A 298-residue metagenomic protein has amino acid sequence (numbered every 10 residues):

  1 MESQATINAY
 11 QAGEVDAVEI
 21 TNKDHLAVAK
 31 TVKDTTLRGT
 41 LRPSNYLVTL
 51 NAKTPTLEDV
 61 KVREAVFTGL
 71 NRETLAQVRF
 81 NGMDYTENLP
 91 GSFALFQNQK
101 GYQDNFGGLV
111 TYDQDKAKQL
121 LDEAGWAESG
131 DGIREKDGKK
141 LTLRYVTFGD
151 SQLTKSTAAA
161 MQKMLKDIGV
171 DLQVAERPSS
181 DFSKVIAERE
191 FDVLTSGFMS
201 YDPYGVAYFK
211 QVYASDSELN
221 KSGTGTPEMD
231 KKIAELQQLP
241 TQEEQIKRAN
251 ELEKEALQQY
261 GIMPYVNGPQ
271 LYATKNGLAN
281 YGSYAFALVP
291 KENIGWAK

Functional and structural regions predicted by a protein language model:
M1-T54, A65, Q77: Extracellular/periplasmic solute-recognition and catalytic clefts
S3, E19-N22, P43-S44, P55-D59 (+6 more regions): Solvent-exposed, acidic/flexible segments
Q4-A12, A27, V48, V60 (+12 more regions): Solvent-exposed, polar/charged alpha-helical surfaces in well-ordered, non-transmembrane soluble domains, broadly
Q4-A9, K23-V32, T56, T74-R79 (+2 more regions): Pocket-flanking alpha-helical
E14-D16, K33-D34, D59-R63, N71-E73 (+4 more regions): Loop/turn elements at helix/coil->beta-strand transitions in domains of secreted/extracellular proteins
A29-T40, T49-D59, N98-Q119, S129-L141 (+3 more regions): Short, solvent-exposed loop/beta-turn-alpha elements that line the ligand-binding surface or hinge of extracytoplasmic
E58-K163, E251: Append "and occasionally in soluble cytosolic enzymes with long acidic Gly/Pro-rich linkers
A127-S200, Q270: Ligand/substrate-recognition segments at binding pockets and active sites
